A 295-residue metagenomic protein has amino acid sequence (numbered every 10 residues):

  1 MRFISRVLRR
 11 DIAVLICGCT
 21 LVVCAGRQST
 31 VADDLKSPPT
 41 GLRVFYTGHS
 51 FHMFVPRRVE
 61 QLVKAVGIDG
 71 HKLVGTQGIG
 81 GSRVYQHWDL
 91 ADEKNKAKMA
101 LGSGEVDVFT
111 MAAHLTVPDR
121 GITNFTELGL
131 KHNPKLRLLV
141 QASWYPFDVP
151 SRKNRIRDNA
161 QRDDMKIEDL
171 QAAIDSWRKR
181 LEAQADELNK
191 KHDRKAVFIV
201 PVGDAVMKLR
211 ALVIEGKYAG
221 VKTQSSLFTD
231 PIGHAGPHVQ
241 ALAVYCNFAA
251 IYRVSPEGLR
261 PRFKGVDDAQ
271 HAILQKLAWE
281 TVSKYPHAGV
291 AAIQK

Functional and structural regions predicted by a protein language model:
M1-L8: N-terminal secretory signal peptides that target proteins for export/translocation
D11-C24: Bacterial N-terminal signal peptides
C24-G26, A32: Boundary at the C-terminal end of the N-terminal hydrophobic targeting segment
P38-L42: A short, charged/proline- and glycine-enriched loop that marks the coil->beta-strand transition at the N-terminal
R43-T47, F51-K135, K284: Conserved SGNH/GDSL esterase-like catalytic core that processes O-acyl groups on lipids and polysaccharides
K98-Q240, A249, G258: Alpha-helical cap/lid subdomain in secreted, periplasmic, or secretory-pathway luminal O-acyl-processing enzymes
E215-K295: Conserved catalytic region of serine esterases and O-acyltransferases that act on ester linkages in lipids
